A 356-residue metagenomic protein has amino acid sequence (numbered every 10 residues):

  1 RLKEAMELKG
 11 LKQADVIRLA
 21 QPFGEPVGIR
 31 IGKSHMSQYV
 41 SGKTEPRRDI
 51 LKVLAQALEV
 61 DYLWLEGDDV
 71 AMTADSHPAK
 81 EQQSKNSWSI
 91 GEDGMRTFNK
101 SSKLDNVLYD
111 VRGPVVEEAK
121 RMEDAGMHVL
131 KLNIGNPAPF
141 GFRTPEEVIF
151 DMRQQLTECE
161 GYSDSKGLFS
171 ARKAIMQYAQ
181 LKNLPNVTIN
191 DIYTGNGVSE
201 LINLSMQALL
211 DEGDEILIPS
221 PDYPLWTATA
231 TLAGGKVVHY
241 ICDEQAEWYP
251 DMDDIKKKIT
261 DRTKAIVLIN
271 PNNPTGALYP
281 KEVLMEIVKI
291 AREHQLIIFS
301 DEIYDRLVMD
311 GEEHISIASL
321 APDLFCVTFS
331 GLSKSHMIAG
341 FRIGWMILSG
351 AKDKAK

Functional and structural regions predicted by a protein language model:
R1-F23: A short, Lys/Arg-rich alpha-helix, primarily the initiator
P22-K33: Short, basic interhelical loop/turn and adjoining N-cap of the next helix at nucleic-acid- or acidic-partner-contacting
S41-Q56: Short, basic-rich loop-to-helix N-cap that marks the start of a DNA-contacting helix
Q56, E66-D93: Short, charged recognition helix plus adjacent turn of helix-turn-helix-like nucleic-acid-binding domains
R96-N99, D105-G197, L204: N-terminal small-domain helix-loop-helix segment of the aminotransferase-like
A208-A230: Conserved PLP-anchoring active-site segment centered on the Schiff-base-forming lysine
V238, D243-E312: Active-site phosphate-binding strand-loop segment of PLP-dependent enzymes
S319-K356: Conserved core segment of the aminotransferase class I/II
